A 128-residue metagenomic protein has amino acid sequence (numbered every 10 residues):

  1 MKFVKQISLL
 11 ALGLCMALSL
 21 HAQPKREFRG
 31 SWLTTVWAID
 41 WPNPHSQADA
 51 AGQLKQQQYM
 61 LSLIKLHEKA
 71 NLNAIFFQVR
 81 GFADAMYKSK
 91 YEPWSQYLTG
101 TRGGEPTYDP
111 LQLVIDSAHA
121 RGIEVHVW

Functional and structural regions predicted by a protein language model:
M1-S8: Bacterial N-terminal signal peptides that target proteins for export
S8-S19: Bacterial N-terminal signal peptides
A22-Q23, H67: Structural motif
Q23-A48: Boundary/entry segment of secreted carbohydrate-active catalytic domains
K25-R29, N71-N73, H119-V125: Short, well-ordered coil/turn segments that N-cap beta-strands
A50-Q58, E105-D109: Soluble non-cytosolic domains of exported or imported proteins
Q58-D84: Catalytic domains of carbohydrate-active enzymes, especially glycoside hydrolases
F77-W128: Aromatic-lined substrate-binding rim segments of carbohydrate-active enzymes
